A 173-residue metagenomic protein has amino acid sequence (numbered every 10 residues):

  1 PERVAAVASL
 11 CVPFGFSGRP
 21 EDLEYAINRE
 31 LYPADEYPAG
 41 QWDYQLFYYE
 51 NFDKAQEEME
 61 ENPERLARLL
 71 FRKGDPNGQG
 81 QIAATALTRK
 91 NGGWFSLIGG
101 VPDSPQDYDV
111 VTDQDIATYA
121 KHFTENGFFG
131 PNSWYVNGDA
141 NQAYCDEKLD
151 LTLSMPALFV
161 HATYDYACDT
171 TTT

Functional and structural regions predicted by a protein language model:
E2-T173: Flexible "cap/lid" subdomain of the alpha/beta-hydrolase fold that forms the substrate-access gate
